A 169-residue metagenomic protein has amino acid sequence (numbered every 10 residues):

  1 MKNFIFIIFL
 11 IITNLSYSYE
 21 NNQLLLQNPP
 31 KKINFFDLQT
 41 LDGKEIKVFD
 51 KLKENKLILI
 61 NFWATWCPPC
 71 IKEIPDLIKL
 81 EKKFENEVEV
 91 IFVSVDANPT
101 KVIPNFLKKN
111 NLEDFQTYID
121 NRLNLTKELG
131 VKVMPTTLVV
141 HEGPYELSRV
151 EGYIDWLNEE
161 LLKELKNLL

Functional and structural regions predicted by a protein language model:
F4-I12: Sec-dependent N-terminal signal peptides
L15-F35, K53: N-proximal helix/coil linker or "cap" segments that precede and/or mark the start of modular domains
D37-L57: A short beta-strand-turn-helix
N55-I58, F62-W66, V133: Short pre-active-site segment immediately N-terminal to redox-active cysteine/selenocysteine motifs in thiol-based
K56, E87-V88, D114: A generic structural signal for alpha->beta connector loops
L59-I60, V90, T137: Hydrophobic beta-strand anchors of alpha/beta hydrolase catalytic cores
K72-N110, N121-K127: Structural microenvironment flanking redox-active thiols in thiol-disulfide oxidoreductases
K109-E113, D120-E164: Thiol/disulfide oxidoreductase modules built on the thioredoxin-like
